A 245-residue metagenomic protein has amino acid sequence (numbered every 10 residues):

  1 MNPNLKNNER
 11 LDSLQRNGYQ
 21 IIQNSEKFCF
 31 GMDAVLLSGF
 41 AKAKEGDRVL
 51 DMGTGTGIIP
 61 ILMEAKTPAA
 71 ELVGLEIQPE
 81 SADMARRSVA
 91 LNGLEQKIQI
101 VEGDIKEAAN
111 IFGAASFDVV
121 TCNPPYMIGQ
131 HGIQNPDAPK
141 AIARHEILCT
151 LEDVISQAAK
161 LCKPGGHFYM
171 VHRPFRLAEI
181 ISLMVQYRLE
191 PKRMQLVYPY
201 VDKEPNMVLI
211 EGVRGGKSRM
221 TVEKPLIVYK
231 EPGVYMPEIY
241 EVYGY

Functional and structural regions predicted by a protein language model:
N2-E45: Class I SAM-dependent transferase core
G18, G46, A69, E95-K97 (+2 more regions): A generic structural signal for alpha->beta connector loops
I22, V73, Q99-V101, K192-Q195: General small-molecule cofactor/ligand-binding pocket signal
L37, N123, V154, G212: Residue-level signal for inorganic ion chemistry
K42-I133, S156: Conserved SAM/SAH cofactor-binding pocket of Class I
P124-D153: Mobile active-site "lid"/loop adjacent to the S-adenosyl-L-methionine
L148-P199, K203-P205: Conserved Class I SAM-dependent methyltransferase catalytic core
E204-Y245: SAM/dcSAM-binding transferase cores
